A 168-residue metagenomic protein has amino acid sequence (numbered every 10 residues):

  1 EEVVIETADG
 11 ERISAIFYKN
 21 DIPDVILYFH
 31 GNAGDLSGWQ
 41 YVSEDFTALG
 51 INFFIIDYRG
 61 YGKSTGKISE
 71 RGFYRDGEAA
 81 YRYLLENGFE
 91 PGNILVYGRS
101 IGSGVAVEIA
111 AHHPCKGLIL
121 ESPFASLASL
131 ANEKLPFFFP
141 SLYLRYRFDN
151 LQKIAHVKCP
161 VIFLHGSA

Functional and structural regions predicted by a protein language model:
E1-E6: An N-terminal hydrophobic leader/cap segment in hydrolases
T7-Y83, N87, G92, R99 (+2 more regions): Membrane-embedded segments
L27, F54, I119, I162-L164: Conserved hydrophobic packing residues within short motifs/helices of P-loop NTPase cores of ABC-family ATPases
H30-N32, L95, F137-L144: Short, flexible loop segments at the rims of nucleotide/cofactor-binding pockets, characterized by
Y83-N87, P91-F137: Primarily recognizes the serine-hydrolase "nucleophile elbow" in alpha/beta-hydrolase and SGNH/GDSL folds
H156-V157, I162-G166: Short beta-strand/loop motif that positions the catalytic acidic residue of the alpha/beta-hydrolase fold
